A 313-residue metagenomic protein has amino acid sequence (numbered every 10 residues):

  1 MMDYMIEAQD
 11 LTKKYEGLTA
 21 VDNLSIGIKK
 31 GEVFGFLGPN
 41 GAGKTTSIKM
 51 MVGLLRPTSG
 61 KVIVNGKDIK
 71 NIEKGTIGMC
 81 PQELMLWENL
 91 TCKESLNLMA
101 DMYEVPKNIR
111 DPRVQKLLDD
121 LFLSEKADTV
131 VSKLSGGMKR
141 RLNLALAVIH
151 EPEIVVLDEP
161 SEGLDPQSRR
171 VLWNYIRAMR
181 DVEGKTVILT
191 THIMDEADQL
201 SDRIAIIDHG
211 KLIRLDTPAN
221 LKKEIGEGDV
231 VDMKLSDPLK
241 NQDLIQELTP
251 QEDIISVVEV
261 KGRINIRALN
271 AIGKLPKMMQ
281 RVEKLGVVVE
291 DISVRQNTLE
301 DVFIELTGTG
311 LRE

Functional and structural regions predicted by a protein language model:
V52: Helix-to-loop junction immediately C-terminal to a conserved catalytic motif
G60-G75: Conserved ABC transporter NBD signature motif
N97, D101, N108-K126: Conserved ABC ATPase "signature" region
V130-L134: Conserved ABC ATPase signature
E151: Conserved catalytic motifs of ABC-family nucleotide-binding domains
V155-D158: Catalytic Walker B motif of ABC-type/P-loop ATPase nucleotide-binding domains
N174-L269: ABC transporter nucleotide-binding domain
